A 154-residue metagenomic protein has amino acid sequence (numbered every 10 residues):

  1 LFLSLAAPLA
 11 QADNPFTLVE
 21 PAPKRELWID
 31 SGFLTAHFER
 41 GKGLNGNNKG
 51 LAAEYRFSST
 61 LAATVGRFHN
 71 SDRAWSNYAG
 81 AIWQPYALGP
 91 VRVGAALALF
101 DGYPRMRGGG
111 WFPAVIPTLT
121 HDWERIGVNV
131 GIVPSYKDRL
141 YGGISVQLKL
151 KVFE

Functional and structural regions predicted by a protein language model:
L1-P23: Cleavable N-terminal export/targeting peptides
V19-A63: N-terminal leader/targeting helix
L27, S59-A63, G89-V91, H121-V130 (+1 more regions): Repeated loop/turn-to-beta-strand initiation elements of outer-membrane beta-barrel proteins
W28, F33-H37, Y141-E154: Outer-membrane beta-barrel "beta-signal"
D30-L34, T64-F68, G94-A98, N129-V133 (+1 more regions): Transmembrane beta-strands of outer-membrane beta-barrel proteins
S31, L51-Y55, V65, A79-Q84 (+3 more regions): Residues on the lipid-exposed face of transmembrane beta-strands in outer-membrane beta-barrel proteins
F38-N47, R67-Y78, A87, D101-F112 (+1 more regions): Solvent-exposed loop/turn segments connecting transmembrane beta-strands in outer-membrane beta-barrel proteins
V93-G102, G109, I116-V133: Outer membrane beta-barrel
